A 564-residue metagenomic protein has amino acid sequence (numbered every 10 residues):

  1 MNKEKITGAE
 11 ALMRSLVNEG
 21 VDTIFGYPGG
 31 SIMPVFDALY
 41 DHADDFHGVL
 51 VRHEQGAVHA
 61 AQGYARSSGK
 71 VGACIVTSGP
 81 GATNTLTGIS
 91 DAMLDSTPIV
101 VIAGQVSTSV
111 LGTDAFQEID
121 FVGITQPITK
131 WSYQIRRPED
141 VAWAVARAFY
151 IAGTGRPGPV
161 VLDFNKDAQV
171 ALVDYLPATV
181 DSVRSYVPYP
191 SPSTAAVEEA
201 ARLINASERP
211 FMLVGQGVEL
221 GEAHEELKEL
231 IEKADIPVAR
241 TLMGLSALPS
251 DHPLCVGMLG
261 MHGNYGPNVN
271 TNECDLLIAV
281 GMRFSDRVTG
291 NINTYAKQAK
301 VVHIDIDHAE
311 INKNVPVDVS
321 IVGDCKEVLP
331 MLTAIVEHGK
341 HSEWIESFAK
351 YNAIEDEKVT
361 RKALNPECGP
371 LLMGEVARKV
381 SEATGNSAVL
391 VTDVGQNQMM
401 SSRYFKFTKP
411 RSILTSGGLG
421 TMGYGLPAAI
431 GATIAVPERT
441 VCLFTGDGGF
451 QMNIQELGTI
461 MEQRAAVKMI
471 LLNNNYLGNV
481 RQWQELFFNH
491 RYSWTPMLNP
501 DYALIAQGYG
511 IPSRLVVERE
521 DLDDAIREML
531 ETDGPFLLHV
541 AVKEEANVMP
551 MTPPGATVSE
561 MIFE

Functional and structural regions predicted by a protein language model:
M1-K3, E139, R202, Q298-V394 (+3 more regions): Phosphate/pyrophosphate-binding active-site segments
A9-M13, V17, V21-D22, G30 (+3 more regions): Active-site diphosphate/adenylate-binding microenvironment
A11-V21, G63-G69, M93, I151-R156 (+6 more regions): Glycine-rich phosphate/diphosphate-binding loops that line cofactor/substrate pockets in enzymes
M33-T108, G266-L276, G281-S285, M399-L477: Thiamine diphosphate
R66, Q216-V302, T408-R439, N453-I454 (+2 more regions): Glycine-rich, anion-gripping cofactor-binding loops and their flanking helix/strand elements in enzyme active sites
I102, F116-Q117, N312-N314, S320-V322 (+3 more regions): Thiamine diphosphate
A103-A144, G244-F348, I526: Glycine-rich, acidic loop regions that bind phosphate or pyrophosphate groups
I151-A206, V359-A363, I562-F563: Conformationally flexible catalytic loops at phosphate/diphosphate-handling active centers
